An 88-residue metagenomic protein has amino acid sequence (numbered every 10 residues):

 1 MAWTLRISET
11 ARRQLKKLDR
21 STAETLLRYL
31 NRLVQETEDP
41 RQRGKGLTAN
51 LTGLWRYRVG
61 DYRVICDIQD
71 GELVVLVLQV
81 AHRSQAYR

Functional and structural regions predicted by a protein language model:
M1-R56, D61, Q69-V74, Q85-R88: Basic, Lys/Arg-enriched alpha-helical interface segments
